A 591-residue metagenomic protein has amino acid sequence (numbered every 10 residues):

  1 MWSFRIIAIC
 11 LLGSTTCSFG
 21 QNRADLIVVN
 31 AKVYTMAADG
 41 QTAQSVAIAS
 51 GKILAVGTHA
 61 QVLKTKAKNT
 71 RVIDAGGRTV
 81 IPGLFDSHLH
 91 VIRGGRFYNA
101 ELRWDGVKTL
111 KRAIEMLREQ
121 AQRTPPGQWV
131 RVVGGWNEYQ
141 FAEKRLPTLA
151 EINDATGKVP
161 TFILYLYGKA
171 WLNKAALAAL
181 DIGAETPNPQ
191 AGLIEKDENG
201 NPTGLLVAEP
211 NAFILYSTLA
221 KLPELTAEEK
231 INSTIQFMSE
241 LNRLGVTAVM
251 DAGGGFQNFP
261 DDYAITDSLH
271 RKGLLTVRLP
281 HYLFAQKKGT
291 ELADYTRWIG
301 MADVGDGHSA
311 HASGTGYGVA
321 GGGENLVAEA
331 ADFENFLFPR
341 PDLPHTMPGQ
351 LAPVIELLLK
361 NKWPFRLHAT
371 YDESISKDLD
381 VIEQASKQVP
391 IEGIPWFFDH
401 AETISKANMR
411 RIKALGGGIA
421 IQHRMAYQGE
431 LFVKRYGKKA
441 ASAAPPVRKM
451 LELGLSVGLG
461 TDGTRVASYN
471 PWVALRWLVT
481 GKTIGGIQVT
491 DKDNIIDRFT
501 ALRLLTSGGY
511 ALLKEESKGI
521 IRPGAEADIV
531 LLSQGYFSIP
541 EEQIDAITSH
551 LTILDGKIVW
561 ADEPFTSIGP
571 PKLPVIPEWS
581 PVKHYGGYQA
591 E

Functional and structural regions predicted by a protein language model:
W2, C17-H59, L63-T65, K108 (+6 more regions): Active-site microenvironment of metallo-dependent hydrolases
R5-T15: Bacterial N-terminal signal peptides
R23-V29, A38-A302, G318-S374, I394-P395 (+4 more regions): Divalent metal-binding segments
I81-S87, D399-H400, G458-T461: Active-site neighborhood of phospho(di)ester-bond hydrolases with catalytic His/Asp-centered motifs
R271-T276, H311-A312, A385-E392: Short helix-capping segments at alpha-helix termini
D342-A385, L505, L512-K518, P523-Y536: Long hydrophobic segments that form regular secondary structure
L351-V354, F365, S374-D378, I394-H400 (+4 more regions): Extended, hydrophobic alpha-helical segments in both membrane/secreted and soluble proteins
T403-T500: Active-site-adjacent C-terminal substructures of enzyme catalytic domains
